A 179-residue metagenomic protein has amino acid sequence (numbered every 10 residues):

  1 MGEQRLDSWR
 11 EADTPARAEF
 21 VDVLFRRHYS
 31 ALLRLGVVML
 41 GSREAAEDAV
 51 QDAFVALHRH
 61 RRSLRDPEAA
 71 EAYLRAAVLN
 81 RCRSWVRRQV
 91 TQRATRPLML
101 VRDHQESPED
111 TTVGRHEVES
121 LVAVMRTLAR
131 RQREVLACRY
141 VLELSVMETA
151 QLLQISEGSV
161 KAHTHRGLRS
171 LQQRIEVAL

Functional and structural regions predicted by a protein language model:
M1-A31, V38, V118, A123: N-terminal module of bacterial RNA polymerase sigma factors
G2-A12, F20, R93-R96, G114-R115 (+2 more regions): C-terminal edge and immediately downstream basic/flexible tail or linker adjoining helix-turn-helix-like DNA-binding
A12-V23, L33-D52, R62-E68, E157 (+1 more regions): Short, charged helix-capping/linker segments at alpha-helix termini
E19, V23, V101-R126: Acidic, proline/glycine-rich intrinsically disordered inter-domain spacer in sigma factors
D48-V55, E68-N80: Structural recognition of an alpha-helix C-terminal capping motif at a helix-to-coil junction
R59-R65, A76-P97, E106, G114: Arg/Lys-rich amphipathic alpha helix in sigma70-family domain 2
L79, R83, L153-L179: DNA-recognition helix of helix-turn-helix
A123-R126, R130-E134, L142-S159: Helix-turn-helix DNA-binding module
